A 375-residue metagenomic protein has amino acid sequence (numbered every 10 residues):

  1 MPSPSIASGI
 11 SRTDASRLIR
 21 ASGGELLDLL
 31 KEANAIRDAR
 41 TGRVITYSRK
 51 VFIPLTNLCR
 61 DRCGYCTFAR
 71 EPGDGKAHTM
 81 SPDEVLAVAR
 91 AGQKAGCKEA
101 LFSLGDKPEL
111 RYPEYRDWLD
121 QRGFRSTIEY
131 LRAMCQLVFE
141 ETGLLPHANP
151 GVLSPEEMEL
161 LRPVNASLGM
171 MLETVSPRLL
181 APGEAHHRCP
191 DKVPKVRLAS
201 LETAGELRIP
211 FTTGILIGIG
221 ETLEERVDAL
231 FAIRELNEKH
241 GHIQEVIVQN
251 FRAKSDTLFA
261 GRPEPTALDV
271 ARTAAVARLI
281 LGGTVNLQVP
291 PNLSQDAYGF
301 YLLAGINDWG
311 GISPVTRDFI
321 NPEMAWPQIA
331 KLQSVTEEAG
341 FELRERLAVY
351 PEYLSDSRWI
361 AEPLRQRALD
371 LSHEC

Functional and structural regions predicted by a protein language model:
M1-L27, K31, D38-R40, L86 (+3 more regions): Auxiliary Fe-S-binding modules of radical SAM enzymes
S8-G9, R62, T174: Flexible hinge/switch segments at interdomain interfaces of large molecular machines
N34-A35, I53, Q136, A275: Active-site phosphate/pyrophosphate- and oxyanion-stabilizing loops and adjacent acidic/basic residues in soluble
A35-V44, S48: Glycine/alanine-rich phosphate-binding loops at beta-alpha junctions
I45-E84, K107-P108: Canonical Radical SAM [4Fe-4S] cluster-binding loop centered on the CxxxCxxC motif and its immediate flanking residues
T46-V51, A100-F102, P146-A148, L168-M170 (+5 more regions): Hydrophobic faces of well-ordered beta-strands that scaffold small-molecule active sites in alpha/beta enzyme cores
V51-I53, D106-P108, P150-S154, T174-S176 (+5 more regions): Active-site-proximal loop/turn and secondary-structure-junction residues that shape catalytic pockets, frequently
P72-E238: Conserved Radical SAM active-site core
